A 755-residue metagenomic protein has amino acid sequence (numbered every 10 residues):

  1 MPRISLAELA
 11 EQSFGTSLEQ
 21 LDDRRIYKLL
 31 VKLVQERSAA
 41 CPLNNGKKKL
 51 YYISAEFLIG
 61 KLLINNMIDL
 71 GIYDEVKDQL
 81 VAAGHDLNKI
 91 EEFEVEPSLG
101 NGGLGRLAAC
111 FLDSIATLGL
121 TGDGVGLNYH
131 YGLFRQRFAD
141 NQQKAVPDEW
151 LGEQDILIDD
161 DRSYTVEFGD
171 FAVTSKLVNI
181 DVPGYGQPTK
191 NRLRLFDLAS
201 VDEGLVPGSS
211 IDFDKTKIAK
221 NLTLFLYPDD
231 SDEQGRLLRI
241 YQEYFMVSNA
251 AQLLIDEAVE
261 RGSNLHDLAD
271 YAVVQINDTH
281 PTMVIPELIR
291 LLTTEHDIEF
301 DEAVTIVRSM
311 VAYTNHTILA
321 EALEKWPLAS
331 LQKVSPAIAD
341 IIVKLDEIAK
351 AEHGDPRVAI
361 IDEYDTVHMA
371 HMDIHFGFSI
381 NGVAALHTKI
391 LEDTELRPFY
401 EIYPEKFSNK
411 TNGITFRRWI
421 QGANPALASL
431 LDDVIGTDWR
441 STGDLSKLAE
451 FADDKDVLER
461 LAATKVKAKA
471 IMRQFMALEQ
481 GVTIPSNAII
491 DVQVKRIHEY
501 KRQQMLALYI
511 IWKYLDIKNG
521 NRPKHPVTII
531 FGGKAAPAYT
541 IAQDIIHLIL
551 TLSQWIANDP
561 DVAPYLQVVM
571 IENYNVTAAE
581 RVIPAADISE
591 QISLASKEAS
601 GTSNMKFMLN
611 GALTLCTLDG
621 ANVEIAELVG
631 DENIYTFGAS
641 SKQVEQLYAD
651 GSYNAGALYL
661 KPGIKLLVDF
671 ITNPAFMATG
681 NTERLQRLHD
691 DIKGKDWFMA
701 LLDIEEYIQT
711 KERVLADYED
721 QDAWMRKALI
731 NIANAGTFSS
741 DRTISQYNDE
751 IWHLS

Functional and structural regions predicted by a protein language model:
M1-S755: A conserved ligand/cofactor-binding region detector
